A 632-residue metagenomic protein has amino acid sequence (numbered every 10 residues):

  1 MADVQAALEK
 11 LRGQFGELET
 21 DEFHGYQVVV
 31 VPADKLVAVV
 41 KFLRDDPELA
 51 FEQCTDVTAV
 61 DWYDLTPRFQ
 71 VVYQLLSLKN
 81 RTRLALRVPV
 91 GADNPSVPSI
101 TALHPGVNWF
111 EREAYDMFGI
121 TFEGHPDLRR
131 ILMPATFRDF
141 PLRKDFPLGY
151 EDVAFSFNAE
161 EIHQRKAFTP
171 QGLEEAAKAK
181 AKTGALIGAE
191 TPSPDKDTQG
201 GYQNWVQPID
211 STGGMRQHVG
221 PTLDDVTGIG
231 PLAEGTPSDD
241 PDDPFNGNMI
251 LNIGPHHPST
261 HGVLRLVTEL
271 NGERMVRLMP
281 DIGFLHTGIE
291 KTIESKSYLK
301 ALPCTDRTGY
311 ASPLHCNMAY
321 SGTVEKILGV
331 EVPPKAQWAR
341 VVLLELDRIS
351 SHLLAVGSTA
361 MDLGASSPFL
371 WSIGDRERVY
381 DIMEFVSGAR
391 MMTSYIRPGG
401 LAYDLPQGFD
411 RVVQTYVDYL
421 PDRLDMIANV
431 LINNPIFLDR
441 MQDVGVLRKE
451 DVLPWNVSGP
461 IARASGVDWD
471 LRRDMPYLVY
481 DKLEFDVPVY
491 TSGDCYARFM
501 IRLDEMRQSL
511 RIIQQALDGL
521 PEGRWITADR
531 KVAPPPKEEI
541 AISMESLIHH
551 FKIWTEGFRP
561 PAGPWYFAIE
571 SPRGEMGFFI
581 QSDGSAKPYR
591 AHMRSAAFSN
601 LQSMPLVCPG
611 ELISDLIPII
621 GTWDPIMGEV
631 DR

Functional and structural regions predicted by a protein language model:
M1-G272, N433, F437-D439, A462 (+2 more regions): Terminal low-complexity/charged segments
A33, K182-R632: Metal/cofactor-centered catalytic core regions of large enzymes
